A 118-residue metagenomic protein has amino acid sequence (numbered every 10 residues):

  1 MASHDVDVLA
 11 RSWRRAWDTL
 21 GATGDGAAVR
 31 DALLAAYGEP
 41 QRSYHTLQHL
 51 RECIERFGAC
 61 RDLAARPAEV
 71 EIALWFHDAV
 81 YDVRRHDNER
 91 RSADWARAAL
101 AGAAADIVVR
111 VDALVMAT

Functional and structural regions predicted by a protein language model:
A2-L50: Conserved N-terminal diphosphate/IPP-binding helix and adjacent helical/loop segment of trans-prenyltransferase domains
A10, R14, R30-D31, I54 (+5 more regions): An amphipathic alpha-helix signature
G26, L50, E89, V108-V111: Hydrophobic packing residues in well-ordered alpha-helices of helical domains and bundles
A32, A36, A73, L114-T118: Short acidic/histidine-centered micro-motifs embedded in hydrophobic/aromatic stretches that mark compact functional
E39-V70, R91, W95-A103: Alpha-helical phosphate/pyrophosphate-handling elements in metalloenzyme active cores
A68-V80: Active-site alpha-helical segments that house and flank conserved acidic catalytic motifs for diphosphate chemistry
V80-R91: Catalytic palm subdomain of template-directed nucleic-acid polymerases, centered on the conserved carboxylate motif
A104-T118: Histidine/acidic-rich helix-loop-helix segments that form or flank divalent-metal centers in metalloenzyme catalytic
